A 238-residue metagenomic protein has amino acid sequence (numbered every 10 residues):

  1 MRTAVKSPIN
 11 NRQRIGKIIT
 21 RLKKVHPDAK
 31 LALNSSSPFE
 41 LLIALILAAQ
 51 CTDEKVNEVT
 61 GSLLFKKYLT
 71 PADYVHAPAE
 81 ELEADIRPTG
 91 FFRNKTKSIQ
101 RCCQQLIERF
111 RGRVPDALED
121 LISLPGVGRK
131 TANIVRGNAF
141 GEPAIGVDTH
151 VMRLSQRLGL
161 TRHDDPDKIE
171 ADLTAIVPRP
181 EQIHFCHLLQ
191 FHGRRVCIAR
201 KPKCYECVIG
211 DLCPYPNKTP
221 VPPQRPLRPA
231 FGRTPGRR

Functional and structural regions predicted by a protein language model:
R2-L227: Catalytic cores of DNA base-excision repair glycosylases
R233-R238: Long, low-complexity, intrinsically disordered segments
